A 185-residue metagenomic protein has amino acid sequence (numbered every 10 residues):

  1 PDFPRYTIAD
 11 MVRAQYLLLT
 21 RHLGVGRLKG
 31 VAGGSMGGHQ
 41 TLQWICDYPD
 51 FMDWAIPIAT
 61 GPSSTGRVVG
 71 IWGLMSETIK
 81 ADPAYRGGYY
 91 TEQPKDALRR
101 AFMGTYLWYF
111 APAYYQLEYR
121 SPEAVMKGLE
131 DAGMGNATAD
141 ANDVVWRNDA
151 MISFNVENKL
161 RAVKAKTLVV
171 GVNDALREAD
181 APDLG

Functional and structural regions predicted by a protein language model:
P1-D10: Active-site machinery of serine-nucleophile hydrolases
A9-G30, Q43, P49: Conserved acidic catalytic loop of the alpha/beta-hydrolase fold
G30-A32, D50-V69: A conserved short beta-strand
G38-P49, A55: Short glycine-enriched nucleophile-adjacent loop and the immediately C-terminal alpha-helix near the catalytic center
G70-E178: Alpha/beta-hydrolase
E178-G185: Active-site-adjacent alpha-helix of alpha/beta-hydrolase-fold enzymes
